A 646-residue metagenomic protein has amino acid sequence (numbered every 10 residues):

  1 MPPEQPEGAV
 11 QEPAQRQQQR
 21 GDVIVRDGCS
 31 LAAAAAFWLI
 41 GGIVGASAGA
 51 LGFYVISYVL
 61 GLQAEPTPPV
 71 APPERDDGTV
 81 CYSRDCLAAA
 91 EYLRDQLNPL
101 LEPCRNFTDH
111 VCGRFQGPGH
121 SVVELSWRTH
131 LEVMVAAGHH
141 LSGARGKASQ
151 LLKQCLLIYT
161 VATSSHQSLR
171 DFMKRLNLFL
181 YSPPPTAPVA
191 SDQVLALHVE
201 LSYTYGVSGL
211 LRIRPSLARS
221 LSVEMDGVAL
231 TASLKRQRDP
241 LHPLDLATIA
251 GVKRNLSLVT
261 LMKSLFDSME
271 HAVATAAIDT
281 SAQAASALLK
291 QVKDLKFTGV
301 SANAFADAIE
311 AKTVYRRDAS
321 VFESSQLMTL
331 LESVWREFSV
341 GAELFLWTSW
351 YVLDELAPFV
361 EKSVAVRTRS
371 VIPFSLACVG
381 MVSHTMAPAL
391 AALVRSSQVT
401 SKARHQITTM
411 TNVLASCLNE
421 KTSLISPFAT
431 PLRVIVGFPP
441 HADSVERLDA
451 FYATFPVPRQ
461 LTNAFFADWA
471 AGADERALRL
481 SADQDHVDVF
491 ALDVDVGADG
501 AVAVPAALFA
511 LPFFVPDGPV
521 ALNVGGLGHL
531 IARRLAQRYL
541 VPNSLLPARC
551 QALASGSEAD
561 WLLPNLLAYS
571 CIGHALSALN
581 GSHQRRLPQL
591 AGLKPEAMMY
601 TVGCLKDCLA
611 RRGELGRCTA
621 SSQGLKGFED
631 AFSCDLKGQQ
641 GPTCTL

Functional and structural regions predicted by a protein language model:
M1-Q15: Intrinsically disordered, low-complexity cytosolic terminal tails
E12-A46: Helix-loop boundary elements of multi-pass alpha-helical membrane proteins
A34-E132: Signal-peptide-cleavage-adjacent N-terminal segments of secreted and extracellular proteins
Q96-G117, H242-M262, A415, Y569: Hydrophobic/aromatic-rich, well-ordered segments within soluble, folded domains that form packed cores
R114-F115, A218, L230, F509 (+1 more regions): Conserved beta-strand elements of beta-rich interaction domains across eukaryotes, especially beta-propellers
S126-L131, T275, D279-Q283, Q291 (+8 more regions): Intrinsically disordered, low-complexity linker/terminal regions across diverse proteins
R128, E132-L424: Noncatalytic, helix-rich "gating/capping" subdomain that lines the substrate-entry/channel surface of large enzyme
